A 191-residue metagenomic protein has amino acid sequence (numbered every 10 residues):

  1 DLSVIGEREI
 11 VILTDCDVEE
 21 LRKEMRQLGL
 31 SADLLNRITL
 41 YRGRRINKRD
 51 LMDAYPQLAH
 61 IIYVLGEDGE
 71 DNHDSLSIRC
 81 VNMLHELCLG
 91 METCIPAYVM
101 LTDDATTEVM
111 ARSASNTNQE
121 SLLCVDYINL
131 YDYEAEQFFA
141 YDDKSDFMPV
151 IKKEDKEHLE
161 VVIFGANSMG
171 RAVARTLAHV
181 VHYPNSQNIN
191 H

Functional and structural regions predicted by a protein language model:
D1-H191: Cytosolic regulatory regions of ion transport systems
